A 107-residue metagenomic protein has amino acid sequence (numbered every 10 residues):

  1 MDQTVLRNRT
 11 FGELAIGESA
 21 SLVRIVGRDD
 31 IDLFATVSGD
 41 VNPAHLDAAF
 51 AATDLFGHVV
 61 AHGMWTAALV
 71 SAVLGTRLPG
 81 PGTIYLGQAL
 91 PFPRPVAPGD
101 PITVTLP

Functional and structural regions predicted by a protein language model:
M1-G87: Hot-dog-fold acyl-thioester-processing enzymes
L86-P107: Hydrophobic beta-sheet segments that form the core/acyl-binding groove of ACP/CoA-dependent acyl-chain-processing
